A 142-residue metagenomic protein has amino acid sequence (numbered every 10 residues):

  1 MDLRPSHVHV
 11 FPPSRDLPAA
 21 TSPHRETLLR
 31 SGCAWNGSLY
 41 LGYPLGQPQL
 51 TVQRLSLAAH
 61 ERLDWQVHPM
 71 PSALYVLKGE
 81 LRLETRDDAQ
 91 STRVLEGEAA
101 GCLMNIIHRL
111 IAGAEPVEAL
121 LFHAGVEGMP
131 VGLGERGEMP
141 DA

Functional and structural regions predicted by a protein language model:
M1-T51, E84, A100, E135-A142: A short, N-terminal "cap"/entry segment at the start of jelly-roll beta-barrel domains of the cupin/DSBH fold
L45-P48, A59-A73: A short beta-loop-beta micro-motif enriched in histidine and acidic residues
V52-R54, A73, S91, A99-G101 (+1 more regions): Conserved hydrophobic/aromatic beta-strand scaffold that supports enzyme active sites
L57, R86-N105: Short acidic-glycine-tyrosine-enriched beta hairpin
W65, L83-E84, C102, I107-A114: Short beta-strand His + acidic residue motifs that chelate non-heme Fe in jelly-roll/DSBH and cupin folds
P69-D87: Glycine- and acidic-residue-biased ligand/ion/polar-headgroup-sensing regions
G101, A114-G132: A short hydrophobic beta-strand segment most commonly corresponding to one strand of the jelly-roll/cupin
